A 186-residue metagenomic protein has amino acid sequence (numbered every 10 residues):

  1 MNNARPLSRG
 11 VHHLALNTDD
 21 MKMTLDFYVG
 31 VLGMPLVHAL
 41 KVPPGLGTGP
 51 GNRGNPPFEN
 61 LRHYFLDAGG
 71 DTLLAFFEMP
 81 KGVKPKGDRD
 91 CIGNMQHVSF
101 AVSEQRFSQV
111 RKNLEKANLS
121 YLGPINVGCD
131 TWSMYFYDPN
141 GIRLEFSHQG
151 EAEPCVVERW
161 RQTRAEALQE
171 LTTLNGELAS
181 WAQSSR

Functional and structural regions predicted by a protein language model:
M1-A4, K84-D88: Short beta-strand/turn micro-motifs at beta-sheet edges
M1-R5, R111-R186: Vicinal oxygen chelate
N2-L7, H38-K41: A short, N-terminal "cap"/entry segment at the start of jelly-roll beta-barrel domains of the cupin/DSBH fold
V11-D19, Y64-G70, K86-N113, W132-Y137 (+1 more regions): Vicinal oxygen chelate
N17-L73: Core segments of cupin and vicinal oxygen chelate
L73-F76, E145-F146: Short glycine-/small-residue motifs
P85-R89, C155-E158: A short, polar/proline- and glycine-enriched secondary-structure boundary/capping micro-motif
